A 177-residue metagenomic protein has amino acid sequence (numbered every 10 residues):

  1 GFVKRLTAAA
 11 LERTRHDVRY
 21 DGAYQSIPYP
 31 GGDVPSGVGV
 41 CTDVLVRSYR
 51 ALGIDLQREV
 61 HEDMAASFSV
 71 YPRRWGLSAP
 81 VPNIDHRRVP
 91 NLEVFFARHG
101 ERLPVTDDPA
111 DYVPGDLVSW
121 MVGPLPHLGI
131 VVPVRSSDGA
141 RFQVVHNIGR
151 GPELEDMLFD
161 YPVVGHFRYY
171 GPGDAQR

Functional and structural regions predicted by a protein language model:
G1-F95, E101: N-terminal capping segments
R19, A23, S48, D111 (+2 more regions): Intrinsically disordered, low-complexity N-terminal regions enriched in serine/proline/glycine with scattered basic
V38, W120, I148-R150: Acidic helix/loop microenvironments that form the catalytic cleft of cell-wall polysaccharide enzymes
S48, M121-G123, S136, L158-Y161: A generic structural signal for short, solvent-exposed coil/turn residues that cap or connect secondary-structure
L56-Q57, V131, P162-G165: A structural signal for short, hydrophobic beta-strand segments that form beta-sheets in beta-rich/all-beta domains
A65-V145: ...with weaker cross-activation on analogous glycine-rich loops/strands in unrelated enzymes
G139-R177: Low-complexity, Gly/Ser/Thr/Pro-rich intrinsically disordered linker/tail segments
